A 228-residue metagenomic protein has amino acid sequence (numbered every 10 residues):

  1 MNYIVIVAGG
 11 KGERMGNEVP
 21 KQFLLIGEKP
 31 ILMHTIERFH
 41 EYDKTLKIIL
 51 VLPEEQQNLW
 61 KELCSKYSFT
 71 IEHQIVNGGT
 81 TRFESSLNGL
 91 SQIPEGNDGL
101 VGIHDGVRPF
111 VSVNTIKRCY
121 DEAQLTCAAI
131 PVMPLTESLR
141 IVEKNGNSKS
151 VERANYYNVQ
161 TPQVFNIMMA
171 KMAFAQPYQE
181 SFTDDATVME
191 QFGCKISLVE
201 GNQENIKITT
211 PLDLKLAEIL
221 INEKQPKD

Functional and structural regions predicted by a protein language model:
M1-N58: N-terminal glycine-rich phosphate-binding loop and ensuing alpha1 helix
I6, F23, L32, G89 (+4 more regions): Residue-level signal for inorganic ion chemistry
M33-D98, P177: Conserved N-terminal catalytic core of the sugar/cofactor nucleotidyltransferase
L46-I48, L100, A128, K195: Residues at the starts of beta-strands that form the adenosine-phosphate
Q57-W60, F83-S86, I116, V132 (+3 more regions): A general structural signal for well-ordered alpha-helical segments in protein cores
T80-V142, G146, Q160: Conserved beta-loop-beta/alpha segment of the NTase-like Rossmann-fold superfamily that binds/positions NTPs
K149-V159: A recurrent flexible, glycine/aromatic-enriched loop bordering the glycosyltransferase active site that acts as
Y157-D228: Conserved alpha/beta core of the MobA/IspD/sugar-nucleotide pyrophosphorylase nucleotidyltransferase superfamily
